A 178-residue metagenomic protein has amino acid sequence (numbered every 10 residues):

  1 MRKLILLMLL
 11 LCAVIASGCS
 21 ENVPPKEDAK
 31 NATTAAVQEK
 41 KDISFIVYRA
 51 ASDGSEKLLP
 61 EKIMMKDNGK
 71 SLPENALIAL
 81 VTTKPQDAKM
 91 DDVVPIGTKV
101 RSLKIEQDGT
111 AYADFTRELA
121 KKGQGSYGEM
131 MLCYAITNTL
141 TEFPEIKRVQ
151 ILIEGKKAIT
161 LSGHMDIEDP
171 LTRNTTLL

Functional and structural regions predicted by a protein language model:
R2-L178: Bimodal "functional hotspot" detector
